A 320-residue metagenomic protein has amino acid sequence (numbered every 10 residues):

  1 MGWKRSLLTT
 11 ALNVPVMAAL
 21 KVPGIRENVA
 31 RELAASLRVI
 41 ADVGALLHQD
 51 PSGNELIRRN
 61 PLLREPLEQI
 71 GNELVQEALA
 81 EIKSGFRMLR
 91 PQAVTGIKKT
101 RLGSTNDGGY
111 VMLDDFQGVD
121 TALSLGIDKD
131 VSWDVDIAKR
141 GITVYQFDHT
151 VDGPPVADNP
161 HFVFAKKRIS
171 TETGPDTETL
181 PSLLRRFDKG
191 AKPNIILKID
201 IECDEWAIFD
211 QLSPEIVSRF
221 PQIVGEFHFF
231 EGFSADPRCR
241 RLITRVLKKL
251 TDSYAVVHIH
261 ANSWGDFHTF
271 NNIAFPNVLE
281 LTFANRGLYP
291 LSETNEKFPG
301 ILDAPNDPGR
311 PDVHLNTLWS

Functional and structural regions predicted by a protein language model:
M1-L63: Boundary detector for helix-to-coil junctions that initiate low-complexity/charged tails
G44, D50-N54, R58-F116, D130 (+2 more regions): Rossmann-like AdoMet/SAM-dependent catalytic core
T100-P175: SAM cofactor-binding core of SAM-dependent methyltransferases, primarily the Rossmann-like beta-alpha-beta module
Q117, I137-R140, P214-F220, L250: Short, conserved loop/helix-junction motifs that constitute active-site signature segments in enzyme catalytic cores
L125, F147, L197-I199, G225: Active-site flanking residues adjacent to catalytic metal/cofactor-binding acidic residues
I201-C203: Switch II (G3) loop of P-loop NTPases
A207-S234, C239-T244: A short alpha/beta connector and helix-capping loop motif
